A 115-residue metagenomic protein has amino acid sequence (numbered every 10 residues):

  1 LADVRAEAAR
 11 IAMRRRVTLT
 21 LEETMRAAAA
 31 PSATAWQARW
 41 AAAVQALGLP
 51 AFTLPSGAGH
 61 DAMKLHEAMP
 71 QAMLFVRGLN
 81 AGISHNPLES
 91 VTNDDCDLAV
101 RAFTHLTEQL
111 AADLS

Functional and structural regions predicted by a protein language model:
L1-A9: Short amphipathic alpha-helices in soluble, non-transmembrane regions that often serve as interface/regulatory elements
D3-V4, W36, D95, A99-A102: Hydrophobic alpha-helical membrane-association signature
R10-E23, P50-P55, A112-S115: Flexible, glycine/charged-enriched surface loops at secondary-structure junctions
M13, Q45, H66: Anion (oxyanion) recognition and catalysis
V17-Q37, S56-M63: A short beta-alpha structural unit
A42-L49: Short, basic, glycine/proline-bearing loop/turn elements
P50-V100: Zn-dependent metallopeptidase/amidohydrolase metal-coordination segment
A102-D113: C-terminal alpha-helix
